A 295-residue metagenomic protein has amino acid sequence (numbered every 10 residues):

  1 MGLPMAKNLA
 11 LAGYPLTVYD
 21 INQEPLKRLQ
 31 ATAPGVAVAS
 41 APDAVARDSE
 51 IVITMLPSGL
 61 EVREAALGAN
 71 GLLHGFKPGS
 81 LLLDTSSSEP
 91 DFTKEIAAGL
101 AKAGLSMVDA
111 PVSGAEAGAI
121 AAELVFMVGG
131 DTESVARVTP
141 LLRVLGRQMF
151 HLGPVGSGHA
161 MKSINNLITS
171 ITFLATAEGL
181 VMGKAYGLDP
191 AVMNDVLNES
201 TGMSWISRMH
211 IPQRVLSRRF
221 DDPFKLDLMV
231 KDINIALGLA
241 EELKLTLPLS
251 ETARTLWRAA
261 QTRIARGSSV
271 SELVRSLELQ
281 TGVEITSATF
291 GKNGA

Functional and structural regions predicted by a protein language model:
M1-M55, S80, E116, I285: NAD(P)+-binding Rossmann beta1-loop-alpha1 motif at the extreme N-terminus of oxidoreductases
P42-M107: Rossmann-fold NAD(P) dinucleotide-binding segment
L56, S87-L167: Rossmann-fold dinucleotide-binding core
A121-A122, F126-G129, F150, P154-Y186 (+2 more regions): Active-site-proximal catalytic alpha-helix in oxidoreductases
I168, I206-S269: Interdomain hinge/lid region at the active-site interface of Rossmann-like NAD(P)-dependent oxidoreductases
A191-E199, E251-T255: Beta-strand segments within the central parallel beta-sheet cores of soluble alpha/beta enzyme folds
T262-A295: NAD(P)-dependent dehydrogenase/reductase Rossmann-like domain
